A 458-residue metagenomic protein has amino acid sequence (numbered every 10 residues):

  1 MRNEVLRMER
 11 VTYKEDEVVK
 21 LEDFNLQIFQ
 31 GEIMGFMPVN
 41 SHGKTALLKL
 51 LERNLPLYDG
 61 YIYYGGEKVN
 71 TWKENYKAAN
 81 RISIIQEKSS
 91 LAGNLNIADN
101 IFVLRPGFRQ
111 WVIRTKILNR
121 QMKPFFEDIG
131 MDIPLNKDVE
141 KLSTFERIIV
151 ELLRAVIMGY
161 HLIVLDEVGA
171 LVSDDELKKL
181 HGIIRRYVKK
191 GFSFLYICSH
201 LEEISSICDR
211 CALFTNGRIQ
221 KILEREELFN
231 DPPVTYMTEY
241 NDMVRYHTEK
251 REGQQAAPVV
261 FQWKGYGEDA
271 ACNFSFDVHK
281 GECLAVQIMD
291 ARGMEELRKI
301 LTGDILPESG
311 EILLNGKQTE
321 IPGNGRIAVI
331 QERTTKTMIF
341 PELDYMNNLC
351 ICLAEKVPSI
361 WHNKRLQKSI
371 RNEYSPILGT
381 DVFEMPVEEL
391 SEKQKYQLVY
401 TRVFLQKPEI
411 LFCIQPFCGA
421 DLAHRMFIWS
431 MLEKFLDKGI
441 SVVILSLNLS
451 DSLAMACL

Functional and structural regions predicted by a protein language model:
M1-R2, F108-K123, I222-Q262, K364: Pre-NBD coupling/linker segments of ABC/ABC-like ATPases
L55, K88-I101, R109, L171 (+2 more regions): Conserved catalytic motifs of ABC-family nucleotide-binding domains
G60-N70, Y76-N80, G310-G325: Conserved ABC transporter NBD signature motif
E151-L152, Y400: Hydrophobic anchor residue at the start of the ABC signature
C198-S199, S446-L447: H-loop/switch region of ABC-family ATPase nucleotide-binding domains
S206-L213, A454-L458: Conserved catalytic segment of ABC-fold P-loop ATPases
P258-E389, V399-T401: Flexible loop/N-cap segments at domain edges
